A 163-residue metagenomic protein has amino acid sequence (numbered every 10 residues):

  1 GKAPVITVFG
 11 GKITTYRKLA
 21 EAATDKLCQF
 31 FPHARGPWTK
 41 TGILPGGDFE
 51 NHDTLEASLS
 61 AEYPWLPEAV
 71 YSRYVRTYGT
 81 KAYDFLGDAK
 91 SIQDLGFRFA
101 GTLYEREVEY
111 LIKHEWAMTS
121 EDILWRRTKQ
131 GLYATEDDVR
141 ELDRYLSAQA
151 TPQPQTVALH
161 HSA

Functional and structural regions predicted by a protein language model:
G1-A163: C-terminal accessory subdomains/tails of enzymes that are appended
